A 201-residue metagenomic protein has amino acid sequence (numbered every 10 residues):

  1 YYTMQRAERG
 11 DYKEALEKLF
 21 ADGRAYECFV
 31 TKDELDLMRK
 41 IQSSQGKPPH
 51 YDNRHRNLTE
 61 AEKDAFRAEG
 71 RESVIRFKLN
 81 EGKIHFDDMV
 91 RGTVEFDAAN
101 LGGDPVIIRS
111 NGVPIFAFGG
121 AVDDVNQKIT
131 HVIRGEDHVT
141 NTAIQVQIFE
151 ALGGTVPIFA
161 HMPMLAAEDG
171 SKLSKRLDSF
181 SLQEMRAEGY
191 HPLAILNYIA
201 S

Functional and structural regions predicted by a protein language model:
Y1-G10, E14, K18: Active-site-adjacent loops and short helices of periplasmic peptidoglycan-processing enzymes
Y2-Q5, R134-H138, E184-G189: Hydrophobic alpha-helical scaffolding
R6-G10, V139, K175: Short alpha-helix boundary/capping motifs
Y12, N141, H191-P192: Hydrophobic (often cysteine-bearing) scaffold residues that line and stabilize catalytic clefts of nucleotide/cofactor
K18-H161, A166-L173, S181: Active-site cores that bind ATP or allylic diphosphates and position pyrophosphate for catalysis
L177, S181-S201: A conserved active-site cap/scaffold subdomain adjacent to cofactor or substrate pockets
